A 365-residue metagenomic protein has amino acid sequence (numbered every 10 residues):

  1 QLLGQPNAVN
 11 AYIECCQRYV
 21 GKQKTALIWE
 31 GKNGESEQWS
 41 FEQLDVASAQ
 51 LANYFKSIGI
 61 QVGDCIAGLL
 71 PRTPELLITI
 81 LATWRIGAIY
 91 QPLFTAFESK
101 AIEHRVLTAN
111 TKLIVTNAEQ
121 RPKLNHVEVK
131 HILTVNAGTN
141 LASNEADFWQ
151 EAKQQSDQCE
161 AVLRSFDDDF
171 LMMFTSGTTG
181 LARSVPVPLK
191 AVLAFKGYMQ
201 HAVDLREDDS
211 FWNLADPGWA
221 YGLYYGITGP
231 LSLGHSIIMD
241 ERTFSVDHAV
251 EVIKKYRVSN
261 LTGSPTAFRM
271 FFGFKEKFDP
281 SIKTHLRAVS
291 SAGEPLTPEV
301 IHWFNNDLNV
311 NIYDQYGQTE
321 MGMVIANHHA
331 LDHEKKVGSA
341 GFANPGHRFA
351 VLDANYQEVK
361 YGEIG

Functional and structural regions predicted by a protein language model:
Q23-T25, T134, K153-F174, L181 (+1 more regions): Conserved pre-ATP/AMP-binding loop-to-beta segment of ANL
L27-L81, E98-E103, F148-Q150, V187-K190: Conserved AMP-binding/adenylate-forming core of the ANL superfamily
E37-E42, F170-A194: Conserved AMP-binding A3 loop
S48-L51, F166, V185-R206, F268-F272: Conserved structural elements of the adenylate-forming
S57, I78-E151: Structural core segment of the AMP-binding/adenylate-forming
L193-S210, P217-N260, F274-K275: Conserved AMP-binding/adenylation subdomain of ANL enzymes
V258-T262, F272-E334, R348, Y356: Gly/Ser/Thr-rich phosphate-binding loop
A350-G365: Conserved beta-loop-beta connector loops within the AMP-binding
